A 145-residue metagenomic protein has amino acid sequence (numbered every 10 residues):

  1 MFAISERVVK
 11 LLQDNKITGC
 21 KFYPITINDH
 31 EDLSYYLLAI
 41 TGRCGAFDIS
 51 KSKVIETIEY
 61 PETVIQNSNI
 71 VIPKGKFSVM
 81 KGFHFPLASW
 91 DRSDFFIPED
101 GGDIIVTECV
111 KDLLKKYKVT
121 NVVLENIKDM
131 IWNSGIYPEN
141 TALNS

Functional and structural regions predicted by a protein language model:
M1-F2, E6-S145: Phosphate/anion-contacting hairpin/loop surfaces
